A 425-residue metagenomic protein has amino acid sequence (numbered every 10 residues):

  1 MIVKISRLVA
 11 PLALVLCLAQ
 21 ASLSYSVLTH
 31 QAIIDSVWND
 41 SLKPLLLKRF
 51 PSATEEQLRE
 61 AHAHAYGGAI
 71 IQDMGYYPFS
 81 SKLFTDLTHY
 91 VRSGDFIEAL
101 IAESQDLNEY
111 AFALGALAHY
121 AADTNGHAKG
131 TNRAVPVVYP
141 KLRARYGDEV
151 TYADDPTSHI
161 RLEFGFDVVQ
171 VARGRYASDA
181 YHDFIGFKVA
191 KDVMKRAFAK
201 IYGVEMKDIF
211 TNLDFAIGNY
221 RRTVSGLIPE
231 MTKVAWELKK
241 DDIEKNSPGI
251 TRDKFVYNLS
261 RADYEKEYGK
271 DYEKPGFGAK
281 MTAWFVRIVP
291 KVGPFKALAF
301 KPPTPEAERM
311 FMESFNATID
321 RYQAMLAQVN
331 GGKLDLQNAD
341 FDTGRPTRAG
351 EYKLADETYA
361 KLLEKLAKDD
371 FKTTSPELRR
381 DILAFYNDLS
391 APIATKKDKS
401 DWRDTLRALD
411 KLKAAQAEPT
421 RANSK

Functional and structural regions predicted by a protein language model:
M1-A10: Bacterial N-terminal signal peptides that target proteins for export
L8, I228-K240: Short, low-complexity Pro/Thr/Gly
L12-V15: Short, linear, compositionally biased motifs with a strong N-terminal bias
A19-A21: N-terminal signal peptide c-region/cleavage motif recognized by signal peptidases
L23-A111, T124-D208, T223, E237-D242 (+2 more regions): N-terminal, motif-rich segments that launch catalysis or mediate targeting to/interaction with membranes, typified by
A116, Y120-T124: Catalytic glutamate of the conserved HExxH
I217-L227: Eukaryote-specific, cytoplasm-facing alpha-helical/coiled-coil scaffolding segments in long proteins
